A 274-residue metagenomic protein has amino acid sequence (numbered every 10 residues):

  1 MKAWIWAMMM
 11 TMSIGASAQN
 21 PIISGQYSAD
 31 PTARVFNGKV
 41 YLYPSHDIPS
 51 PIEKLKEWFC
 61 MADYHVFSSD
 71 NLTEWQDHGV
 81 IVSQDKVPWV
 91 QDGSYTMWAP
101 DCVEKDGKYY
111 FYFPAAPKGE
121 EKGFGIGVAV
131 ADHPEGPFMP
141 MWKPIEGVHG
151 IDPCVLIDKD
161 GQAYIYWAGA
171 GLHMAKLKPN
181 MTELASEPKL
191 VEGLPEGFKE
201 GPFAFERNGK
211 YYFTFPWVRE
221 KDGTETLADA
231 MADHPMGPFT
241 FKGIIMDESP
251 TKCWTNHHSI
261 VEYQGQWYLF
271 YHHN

Functional and structural regions predicted by a protein language model:
M1-Q19: Bacterial Sec-dependent N-terminal signal peptides
S17-N274: Carbohydrate-active catalytic/glycan-binding domains of CAZyme proteins, especially the secreted or lumenal ectodomains
